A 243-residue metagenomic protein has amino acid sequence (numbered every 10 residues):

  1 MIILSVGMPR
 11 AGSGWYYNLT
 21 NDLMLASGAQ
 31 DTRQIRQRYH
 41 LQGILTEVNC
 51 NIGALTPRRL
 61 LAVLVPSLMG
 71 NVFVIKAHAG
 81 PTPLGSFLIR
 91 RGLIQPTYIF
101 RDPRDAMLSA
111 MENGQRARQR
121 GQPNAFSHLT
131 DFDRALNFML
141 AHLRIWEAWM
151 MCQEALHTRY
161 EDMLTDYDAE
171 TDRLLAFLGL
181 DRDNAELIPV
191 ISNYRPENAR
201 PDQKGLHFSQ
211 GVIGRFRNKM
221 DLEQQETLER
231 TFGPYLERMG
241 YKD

Functional and structural regions predicted by a protein language model:
M1-Q153, T158, E226, R230-Y241: PAPS-dependent sulfotransferase catalytic domain
Q30-N51, V74, M151-L222, E226 (+1 more regions): The conserved 3'-phosphoadenosine-5'-phosphosulfate
